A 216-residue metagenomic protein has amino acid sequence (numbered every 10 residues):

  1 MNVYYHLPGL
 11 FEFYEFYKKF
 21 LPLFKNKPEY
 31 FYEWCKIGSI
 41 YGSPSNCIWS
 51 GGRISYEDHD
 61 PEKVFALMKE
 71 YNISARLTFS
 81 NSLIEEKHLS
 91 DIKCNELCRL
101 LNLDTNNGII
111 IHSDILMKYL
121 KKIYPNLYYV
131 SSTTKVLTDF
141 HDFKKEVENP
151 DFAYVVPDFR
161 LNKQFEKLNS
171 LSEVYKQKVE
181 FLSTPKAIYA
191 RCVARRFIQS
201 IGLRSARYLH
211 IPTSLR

Functional and structural regions predicted by a protein language model:
M1-E146, D151-F152, V156-R216: Active-site pocket-lining/capping segments in soluble small-molecule metabolic enzymes
